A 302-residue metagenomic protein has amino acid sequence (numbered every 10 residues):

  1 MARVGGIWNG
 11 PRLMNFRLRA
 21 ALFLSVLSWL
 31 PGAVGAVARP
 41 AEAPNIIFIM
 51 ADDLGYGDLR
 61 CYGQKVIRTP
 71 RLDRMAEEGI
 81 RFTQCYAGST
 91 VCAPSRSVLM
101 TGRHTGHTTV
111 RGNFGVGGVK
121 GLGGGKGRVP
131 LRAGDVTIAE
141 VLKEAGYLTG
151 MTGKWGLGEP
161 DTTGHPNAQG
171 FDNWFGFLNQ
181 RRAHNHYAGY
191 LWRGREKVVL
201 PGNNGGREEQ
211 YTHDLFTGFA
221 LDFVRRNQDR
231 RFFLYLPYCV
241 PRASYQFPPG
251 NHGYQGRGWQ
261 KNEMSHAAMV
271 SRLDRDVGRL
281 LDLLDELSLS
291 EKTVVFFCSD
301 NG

Functional and structural regions predicted by a protein language model:
V4-F23, W29-G32: Bacterial N-terminal signal peptides that target proteins for export
F23, S28, A33-G302: Formylglycine-dependent sulfatase
